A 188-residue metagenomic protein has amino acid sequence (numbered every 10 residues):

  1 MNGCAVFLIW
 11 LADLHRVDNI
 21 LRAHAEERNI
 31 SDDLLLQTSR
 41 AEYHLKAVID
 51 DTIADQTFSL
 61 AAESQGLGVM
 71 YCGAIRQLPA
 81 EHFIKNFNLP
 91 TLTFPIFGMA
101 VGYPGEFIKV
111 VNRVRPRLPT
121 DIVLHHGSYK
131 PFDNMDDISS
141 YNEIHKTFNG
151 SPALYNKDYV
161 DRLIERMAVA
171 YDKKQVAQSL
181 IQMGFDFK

Functional and structural regions predicted by a protein language model:
M1-K188: Acidic, surface-exposed loops and disordered segments
